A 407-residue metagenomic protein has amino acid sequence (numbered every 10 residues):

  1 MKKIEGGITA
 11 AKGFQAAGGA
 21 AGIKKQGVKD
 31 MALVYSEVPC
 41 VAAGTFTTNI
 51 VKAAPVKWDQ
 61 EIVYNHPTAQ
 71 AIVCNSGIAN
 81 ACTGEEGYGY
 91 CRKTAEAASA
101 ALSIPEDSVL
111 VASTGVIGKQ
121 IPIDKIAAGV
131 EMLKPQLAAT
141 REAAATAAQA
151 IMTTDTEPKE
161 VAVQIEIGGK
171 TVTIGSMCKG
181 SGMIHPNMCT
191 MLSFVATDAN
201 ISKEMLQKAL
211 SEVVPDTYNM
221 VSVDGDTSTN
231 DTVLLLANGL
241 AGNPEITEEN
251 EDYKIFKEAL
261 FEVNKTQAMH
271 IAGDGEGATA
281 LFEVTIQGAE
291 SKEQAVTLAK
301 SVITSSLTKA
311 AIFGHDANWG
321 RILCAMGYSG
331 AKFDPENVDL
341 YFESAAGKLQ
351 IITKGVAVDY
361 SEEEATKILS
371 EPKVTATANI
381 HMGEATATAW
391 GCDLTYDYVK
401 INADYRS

Functional and structural regions predicted by a protein language model:
M1-N75, A79-R92, S99-S407: A structural signal for small-residue-enriched, beta-sheet-centric alpha/beta enzyme cores and oligomeric scaffold folds
